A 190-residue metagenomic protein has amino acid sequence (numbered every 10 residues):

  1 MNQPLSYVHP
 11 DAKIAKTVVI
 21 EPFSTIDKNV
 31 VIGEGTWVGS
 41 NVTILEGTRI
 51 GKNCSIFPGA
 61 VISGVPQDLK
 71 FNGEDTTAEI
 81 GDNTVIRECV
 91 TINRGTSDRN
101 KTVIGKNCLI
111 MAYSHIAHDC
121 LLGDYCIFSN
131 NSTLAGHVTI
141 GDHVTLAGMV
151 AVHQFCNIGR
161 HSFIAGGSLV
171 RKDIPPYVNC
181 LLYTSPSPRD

Functional and structural regions predicted by a protein language model:
N2-C180: Structural signal for interior beta-strand "rungs" in well-ordered beta-sheet cores of soluble enzyme domains
Y183-D190: Conserved small/polar residues in nucleotide/adenosyl-binding loops
